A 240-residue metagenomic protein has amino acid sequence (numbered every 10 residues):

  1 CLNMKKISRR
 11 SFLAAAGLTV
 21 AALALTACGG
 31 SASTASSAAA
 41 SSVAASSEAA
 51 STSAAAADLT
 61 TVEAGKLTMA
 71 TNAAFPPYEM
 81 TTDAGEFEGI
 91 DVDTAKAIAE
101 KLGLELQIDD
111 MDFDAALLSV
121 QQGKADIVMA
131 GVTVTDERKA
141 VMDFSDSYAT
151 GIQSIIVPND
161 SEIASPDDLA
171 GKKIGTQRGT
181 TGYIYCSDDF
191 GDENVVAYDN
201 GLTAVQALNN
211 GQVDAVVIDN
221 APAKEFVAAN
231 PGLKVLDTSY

Functional and structural regions predicted by a protein language model:
R9-L13: N-terminal export leaders
A27-A39: Bacterial lipoprotein signal-peptidase II cleavage site
A55-G131: Extracytoplasmic small-molecule ligand-binding "clamshell" domains of the periplasmic binding protein/Venus flytrap
L67-A70, P166-G179, N194: Short loop->beta-strand "edge-of-pocket" segments that line small-molecule binding or catalytic clefts across diverse
V92, I108-S119, S161, V196-N210: Short helix-initiation/N-cap motifs at beta->coil->alpha
K96, E105-D168: Acidic, polar ligand-binding/catalytic clefts
L104-E105, Q121-A130, K173, N200 (+2 more regions): Alpha-to-beta junction loops
V132-A140, S187-D188, D214-Y240: A ligand-binding cleft/hinge motif common to bilobed small-molecule-binding domains
